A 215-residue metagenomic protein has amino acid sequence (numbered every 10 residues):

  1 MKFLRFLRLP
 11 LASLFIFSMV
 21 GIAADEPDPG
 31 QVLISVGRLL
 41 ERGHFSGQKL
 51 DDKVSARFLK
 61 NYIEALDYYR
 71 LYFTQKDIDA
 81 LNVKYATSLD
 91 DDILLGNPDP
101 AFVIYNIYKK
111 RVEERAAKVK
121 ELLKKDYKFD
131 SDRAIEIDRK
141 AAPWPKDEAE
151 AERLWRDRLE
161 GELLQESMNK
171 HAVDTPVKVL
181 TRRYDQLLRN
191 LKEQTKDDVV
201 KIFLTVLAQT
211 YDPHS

Functional and structural regions predicted by a protein language model:
K2-L4, G21-S215: Flexible, low-complexity junctional segments that flank or bridge functional domains
L4-R5, I16: Membrane-embedded transmembrane helical bundles of large multi-pass transporters/channels
P10-S18: Bacterial N-terminal signal peptides
